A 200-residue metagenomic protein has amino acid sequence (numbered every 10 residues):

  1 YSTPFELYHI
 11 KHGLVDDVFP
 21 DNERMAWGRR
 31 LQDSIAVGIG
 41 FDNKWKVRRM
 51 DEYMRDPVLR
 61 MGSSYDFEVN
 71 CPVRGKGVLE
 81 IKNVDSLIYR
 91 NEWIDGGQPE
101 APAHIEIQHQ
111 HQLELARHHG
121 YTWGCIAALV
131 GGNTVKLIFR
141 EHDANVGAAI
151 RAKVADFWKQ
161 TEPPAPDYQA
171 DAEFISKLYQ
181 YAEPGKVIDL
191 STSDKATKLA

Functional and structural regions predicted by a protein language model:
Y1-A200: Accessory terminal regions of nucleic-acid processing enzymes
